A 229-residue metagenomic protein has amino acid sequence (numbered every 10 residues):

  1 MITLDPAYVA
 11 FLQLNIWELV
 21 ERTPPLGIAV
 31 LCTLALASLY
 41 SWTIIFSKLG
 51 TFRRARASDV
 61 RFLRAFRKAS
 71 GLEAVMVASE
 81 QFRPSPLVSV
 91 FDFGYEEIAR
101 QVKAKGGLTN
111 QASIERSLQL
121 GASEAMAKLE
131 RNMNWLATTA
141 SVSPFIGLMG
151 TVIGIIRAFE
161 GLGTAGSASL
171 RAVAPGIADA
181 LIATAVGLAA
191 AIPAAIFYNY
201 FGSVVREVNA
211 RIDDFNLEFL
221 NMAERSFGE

Functional and structural regions predicted by a protein language model:
M1-T23, S169: Short, strongly hydrophobic alpha-helical membrane anchors
W17-V30, E130-L136: Membrane-interface helix-boundary signature
T23-V75: Transmembrane alpha-helix/interfacial motif
P24, W42, V75, F91 (+3 more regions): Residue-level signature of catalytic and energy-coupling elements of molecular machines, predominantly ATP/GTP-dependent
G27-T33, A37-Y40, A140-I146, G150-I153 (+1 more regions): Residue-level signal for the membrane-embedded core of alpha-helical transmembrane segments, especially mid-helix
R56-S169, I196-E229: Predominantly long cytosolic amphipathic alpha-helical stalk/bundle segments
G166-S167, R171-A180: Hydrophobic alpha-helical transmembrane segments and adjacent short intramembrane/lumenal linkers of inner/organellar
A180-I196: Hydrophobic alpha-helical transmembrane segments of polytopic membrane proteins
